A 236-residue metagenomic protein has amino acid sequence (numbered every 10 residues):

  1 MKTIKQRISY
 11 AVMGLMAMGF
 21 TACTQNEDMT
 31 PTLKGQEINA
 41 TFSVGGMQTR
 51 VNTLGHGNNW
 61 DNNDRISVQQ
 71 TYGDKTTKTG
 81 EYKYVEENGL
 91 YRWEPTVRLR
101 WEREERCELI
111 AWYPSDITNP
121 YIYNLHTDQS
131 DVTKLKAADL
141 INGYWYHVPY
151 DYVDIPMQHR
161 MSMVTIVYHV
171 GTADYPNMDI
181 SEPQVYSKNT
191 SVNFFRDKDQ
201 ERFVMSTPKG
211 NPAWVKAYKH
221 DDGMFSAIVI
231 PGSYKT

Functional and structural regions predicted by a protein language model:
K2-Y10, F20-T236: Sec-type signal peptide cleavage vicinity
